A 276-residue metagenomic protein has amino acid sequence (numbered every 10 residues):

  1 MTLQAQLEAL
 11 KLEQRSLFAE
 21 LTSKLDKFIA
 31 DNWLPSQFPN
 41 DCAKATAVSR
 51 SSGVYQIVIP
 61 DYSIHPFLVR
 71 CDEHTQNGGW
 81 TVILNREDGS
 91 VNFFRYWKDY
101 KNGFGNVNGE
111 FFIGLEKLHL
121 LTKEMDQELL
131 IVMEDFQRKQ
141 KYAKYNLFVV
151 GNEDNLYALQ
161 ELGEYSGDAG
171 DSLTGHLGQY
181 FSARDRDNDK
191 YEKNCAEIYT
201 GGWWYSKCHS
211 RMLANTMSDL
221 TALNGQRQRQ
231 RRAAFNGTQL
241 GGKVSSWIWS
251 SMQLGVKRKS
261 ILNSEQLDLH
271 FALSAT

Functional and structural regions predicted by a protein language model:
M1-N77, R138, N263-T276: Assembly "stalks" and propeptides
E13, D26, G103, E110 (+7 more regions): Residue-level detector of intrinsically disordered/flexible regions characterized by low predicted structural confidence
S36-L177, N224: Extracellular beta-rich globular recognition domains, centered on the fibrinogen C-terminal
T46-V48, L159, N215, L223 (+2 more regions): Intrinsic disorder/low-complexity segments
T75-N106, D185-D219, Q226: Active-site nucleophile-adjacent alpha helix/oxyanion-hole segment immediately C-terminal to the catalytic cysteine
A143, E153-N215: Surface-exposed interaction patches
Q226-T276: C-terminal helix/juxtamembrane-tail motif
